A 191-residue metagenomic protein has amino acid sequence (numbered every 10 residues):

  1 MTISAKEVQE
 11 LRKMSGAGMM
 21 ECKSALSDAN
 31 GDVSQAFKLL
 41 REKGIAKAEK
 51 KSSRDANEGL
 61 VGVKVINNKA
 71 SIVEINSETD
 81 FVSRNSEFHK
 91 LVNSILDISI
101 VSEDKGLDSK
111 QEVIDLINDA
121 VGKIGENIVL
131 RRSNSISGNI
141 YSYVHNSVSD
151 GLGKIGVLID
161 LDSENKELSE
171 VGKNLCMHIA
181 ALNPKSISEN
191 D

Functional and structural regions predicted by a protein language model:
T2-D191: N-terminal assembly/interaction segments in proteins that build large macromolecular machines
